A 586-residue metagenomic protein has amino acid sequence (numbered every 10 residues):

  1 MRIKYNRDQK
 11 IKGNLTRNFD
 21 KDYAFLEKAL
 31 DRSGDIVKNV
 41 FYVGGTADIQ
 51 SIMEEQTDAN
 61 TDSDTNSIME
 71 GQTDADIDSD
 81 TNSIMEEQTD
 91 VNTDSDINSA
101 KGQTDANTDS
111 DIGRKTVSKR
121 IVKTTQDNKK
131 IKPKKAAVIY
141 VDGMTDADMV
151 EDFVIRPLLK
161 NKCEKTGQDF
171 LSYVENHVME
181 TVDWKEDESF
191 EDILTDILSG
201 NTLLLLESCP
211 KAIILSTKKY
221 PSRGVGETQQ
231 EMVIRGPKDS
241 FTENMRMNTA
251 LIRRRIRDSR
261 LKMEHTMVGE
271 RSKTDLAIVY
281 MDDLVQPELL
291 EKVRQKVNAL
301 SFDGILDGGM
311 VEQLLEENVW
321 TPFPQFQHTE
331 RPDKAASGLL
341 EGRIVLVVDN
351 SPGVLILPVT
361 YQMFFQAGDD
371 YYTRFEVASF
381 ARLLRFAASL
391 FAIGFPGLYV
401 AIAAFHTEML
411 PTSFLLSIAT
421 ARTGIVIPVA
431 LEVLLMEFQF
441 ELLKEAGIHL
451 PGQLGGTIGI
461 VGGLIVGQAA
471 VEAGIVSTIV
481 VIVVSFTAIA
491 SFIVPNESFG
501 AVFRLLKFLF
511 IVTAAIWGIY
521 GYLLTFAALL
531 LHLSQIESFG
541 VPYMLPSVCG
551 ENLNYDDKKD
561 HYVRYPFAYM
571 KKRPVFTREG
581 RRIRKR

Functional and structural regions predicted by a protein language model:
M1-N66, E70-N82, E86-D90, D94-G394 (+2 more regions): Membrane-embedded alpha-helical signal segments
F395-A401, P411-R586: Generic detector of multi-pass transmembrane helix bundles and their immediately adjacent loops in polytopic membrane
